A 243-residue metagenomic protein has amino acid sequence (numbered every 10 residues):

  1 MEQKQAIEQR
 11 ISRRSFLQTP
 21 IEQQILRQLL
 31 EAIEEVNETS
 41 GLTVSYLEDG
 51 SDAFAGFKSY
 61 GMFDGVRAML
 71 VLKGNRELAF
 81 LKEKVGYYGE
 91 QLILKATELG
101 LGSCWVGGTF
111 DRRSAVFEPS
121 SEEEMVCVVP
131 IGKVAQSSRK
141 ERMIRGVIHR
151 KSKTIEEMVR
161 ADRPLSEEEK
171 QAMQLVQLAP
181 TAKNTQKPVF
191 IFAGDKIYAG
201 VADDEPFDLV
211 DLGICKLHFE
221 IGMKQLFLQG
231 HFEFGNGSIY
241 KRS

Functional and structural regions predicted by a protein language model:
M1-S243: Acidic, surface-exposed loops and disordered segments
